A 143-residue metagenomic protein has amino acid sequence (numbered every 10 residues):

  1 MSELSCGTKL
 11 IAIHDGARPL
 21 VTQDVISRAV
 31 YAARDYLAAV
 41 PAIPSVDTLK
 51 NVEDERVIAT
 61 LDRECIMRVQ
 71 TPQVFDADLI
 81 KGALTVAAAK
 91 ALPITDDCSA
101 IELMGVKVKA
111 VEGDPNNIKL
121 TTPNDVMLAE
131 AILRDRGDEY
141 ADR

Functional and structural regions predicted by a protein language model:
M1-L10: Active-site nucleotide-sugar/metal-binding loop of Leloir-type enzymes
L10-I13, A17, V25, R136 (+1 more regions): RNase III-family endoribonuclease catalytic core
I11-H14, K109-G113: Short beta-strands and strand-loop turn motifs
H14-D15, P44, D76, T122: Residue-level signal for inorganic ion chemistry
A17, A88, P115-I118: Glycine-rich "substrate-gating" loop/helix at the edge of Rossmann-like oxidoreductase active sites
L20-V111, R143: Conserved core of the sugar-phosphate nucleotidyltransferase
V57, N124-M127: Short low-complexity, flexible loop/linker segments enriched in glycine and/or proline with clustered acidic
D96-C98, P115-N117, M127-R143: SAM-dependent methyltransferases
